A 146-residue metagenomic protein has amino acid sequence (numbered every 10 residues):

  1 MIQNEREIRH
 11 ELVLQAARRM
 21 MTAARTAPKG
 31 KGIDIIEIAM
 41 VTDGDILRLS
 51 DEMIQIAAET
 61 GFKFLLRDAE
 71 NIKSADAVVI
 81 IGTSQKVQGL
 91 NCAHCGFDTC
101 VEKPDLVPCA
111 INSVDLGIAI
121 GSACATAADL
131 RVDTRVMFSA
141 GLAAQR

Functional and structural regions predicted by a protein language model:
M1-R146: Acidic, surface-exposed loops and disordered segments
